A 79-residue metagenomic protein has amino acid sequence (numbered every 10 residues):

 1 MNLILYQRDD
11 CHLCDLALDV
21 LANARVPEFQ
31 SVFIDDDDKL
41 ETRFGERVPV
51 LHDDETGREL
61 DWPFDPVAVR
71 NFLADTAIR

Functional and structural regions predicted by a protein language model:
M1-N23: Local sequence-structure signature of Cys/Sec-based thiol-disulfide redox active-site neighborhoods
Y6, V32, D61: Small/polar loops that bind or transfer phosphate-bearing groups
D9, D35-D36, F64: Short beta->alpha linker loops
D15-L16, R43, F64: Generic recognition of short, well-ordered alpha-helical segments
D19-A22, T42, N71-A74: Replace "anionic and nucleotidyl ligands
P27-D38, G45: Thiol-based oxidoreductase modules, predominantly thioredoxin-like and allied folds used for disulfide exchange
G45-H52: Structural micro-motif
E55-R79: Non-catalytic, surface beta->alpha helical segment in thiol-disulfide oxidoreductase systems
